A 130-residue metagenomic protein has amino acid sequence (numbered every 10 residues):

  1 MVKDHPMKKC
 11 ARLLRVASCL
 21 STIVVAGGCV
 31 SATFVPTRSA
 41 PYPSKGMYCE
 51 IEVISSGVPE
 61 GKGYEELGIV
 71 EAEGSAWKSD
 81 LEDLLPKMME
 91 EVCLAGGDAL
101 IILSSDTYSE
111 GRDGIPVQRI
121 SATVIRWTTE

Functional and structural regions predicted by a protein language model:
M1-C29: Sec-dependent bacterial lipoprotein signal peptides
V25-K45: Bacterial Sec signal peptide processing site at the extreme N-terminus
R38-K62: Post-signal peptide N-terminal segment of mature Sec-exported envelope proteins
I54, E71, T123: Residues in well-ordered beta-strands of folded domains
G57, S104-S109: Short amphipathic beta-strand and strand-loop transition segments with alternating hydrophobic
E60-Y64, C93-L94, D113-P116: Extracellular/periplasmic catalytic domains that process cell-envelope and extracellular macromolecules
E65-D106: Short, well-ordered alpha-helical segments
S79, Y108-E130: Short acidic, glycine/proline-enriched helix-loop-strand junctions
